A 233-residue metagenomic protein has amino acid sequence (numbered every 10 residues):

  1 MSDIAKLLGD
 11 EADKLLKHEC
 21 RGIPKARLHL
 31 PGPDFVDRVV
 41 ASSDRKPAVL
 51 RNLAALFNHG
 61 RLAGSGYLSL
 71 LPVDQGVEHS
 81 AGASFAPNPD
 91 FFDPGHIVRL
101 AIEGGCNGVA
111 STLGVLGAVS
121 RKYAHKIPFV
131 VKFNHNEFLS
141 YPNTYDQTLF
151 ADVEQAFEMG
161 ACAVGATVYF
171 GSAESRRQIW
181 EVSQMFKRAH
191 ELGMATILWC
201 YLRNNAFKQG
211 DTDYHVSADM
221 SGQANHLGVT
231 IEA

Functional and structural regions predicted by a protein language model:
M1-H79, S84, G117-K126: N-terminal amphipathic alpha-helix/helix-capping segment at the start of soluble metabolic enzymes
I23-L30, A63, Q75-A233: Alpha/beta enzyme core
